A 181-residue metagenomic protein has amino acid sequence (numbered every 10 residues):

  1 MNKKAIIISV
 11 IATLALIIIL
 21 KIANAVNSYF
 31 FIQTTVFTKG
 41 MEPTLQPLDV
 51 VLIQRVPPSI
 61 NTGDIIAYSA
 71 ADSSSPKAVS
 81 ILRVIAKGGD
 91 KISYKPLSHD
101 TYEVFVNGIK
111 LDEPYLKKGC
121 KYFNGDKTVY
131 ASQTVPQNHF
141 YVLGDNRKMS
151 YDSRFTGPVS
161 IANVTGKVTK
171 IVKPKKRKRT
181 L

Functional and structural regions predicted by a protein language model:
K4-L14, I32, P43-L181: Soluble "head" domains of membrane/secretory-pathway proteins
I7-N27: Hydrophobic membrane-insertion alpha-helices, especially the h-region of bacterial N-terminal signal peptides
L20-M41: Aromatic-capped interface at the extracytoplasmic side of an N-terminal signal-anchor transmembrane helix
